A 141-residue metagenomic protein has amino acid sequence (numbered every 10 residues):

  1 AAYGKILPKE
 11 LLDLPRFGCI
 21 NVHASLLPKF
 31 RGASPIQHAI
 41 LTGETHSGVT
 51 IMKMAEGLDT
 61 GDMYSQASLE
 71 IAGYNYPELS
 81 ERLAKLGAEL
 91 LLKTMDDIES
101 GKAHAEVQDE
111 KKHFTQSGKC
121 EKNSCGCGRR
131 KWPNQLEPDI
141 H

Functional and structural regions predicted by a protein language model:
A1-T50, M54, T60: Alpha-helical oligomerization interface recognition
E56-H141: Active-site-proximal loop/hinge segments within enzyme catalytic domains
